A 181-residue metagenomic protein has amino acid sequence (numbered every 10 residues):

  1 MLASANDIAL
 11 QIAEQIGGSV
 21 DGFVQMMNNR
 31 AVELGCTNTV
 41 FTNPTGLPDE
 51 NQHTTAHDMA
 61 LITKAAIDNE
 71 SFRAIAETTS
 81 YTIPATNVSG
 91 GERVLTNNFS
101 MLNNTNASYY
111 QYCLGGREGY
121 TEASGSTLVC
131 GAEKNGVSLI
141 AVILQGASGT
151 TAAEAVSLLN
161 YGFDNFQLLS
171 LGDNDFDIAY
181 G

Functional and structural regions predicted by a protein language model:
M1-H57, L61-E70, K134: Active-site-adjacent loops and short helices of periplasmic peptidoglycan-processing enzymes
C36-T37, N51-H53, H57-D58, T63-G181: Domain-terminus/edge residues, biased toward the C-terminal soluble/receptor-binding domains of extracytoplasmic
